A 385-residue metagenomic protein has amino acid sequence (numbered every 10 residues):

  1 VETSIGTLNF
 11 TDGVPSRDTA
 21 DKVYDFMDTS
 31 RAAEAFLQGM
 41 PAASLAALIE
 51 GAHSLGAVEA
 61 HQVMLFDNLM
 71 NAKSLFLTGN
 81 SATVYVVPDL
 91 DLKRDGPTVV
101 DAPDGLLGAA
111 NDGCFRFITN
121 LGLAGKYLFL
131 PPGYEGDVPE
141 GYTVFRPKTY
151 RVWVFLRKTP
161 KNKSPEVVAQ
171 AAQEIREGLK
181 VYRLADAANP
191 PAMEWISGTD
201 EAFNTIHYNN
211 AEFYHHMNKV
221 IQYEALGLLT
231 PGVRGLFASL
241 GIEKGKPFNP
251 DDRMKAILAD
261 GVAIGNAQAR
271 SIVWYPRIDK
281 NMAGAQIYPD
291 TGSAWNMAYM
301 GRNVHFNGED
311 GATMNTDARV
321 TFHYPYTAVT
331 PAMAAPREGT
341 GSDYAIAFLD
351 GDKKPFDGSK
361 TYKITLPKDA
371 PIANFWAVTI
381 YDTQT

Functional and structural regions predicted by a protein language model:
V1-T385: A compositional/structural signature for long, glycine/proline-rich flexible linkers and loops on extracytoplasmic
